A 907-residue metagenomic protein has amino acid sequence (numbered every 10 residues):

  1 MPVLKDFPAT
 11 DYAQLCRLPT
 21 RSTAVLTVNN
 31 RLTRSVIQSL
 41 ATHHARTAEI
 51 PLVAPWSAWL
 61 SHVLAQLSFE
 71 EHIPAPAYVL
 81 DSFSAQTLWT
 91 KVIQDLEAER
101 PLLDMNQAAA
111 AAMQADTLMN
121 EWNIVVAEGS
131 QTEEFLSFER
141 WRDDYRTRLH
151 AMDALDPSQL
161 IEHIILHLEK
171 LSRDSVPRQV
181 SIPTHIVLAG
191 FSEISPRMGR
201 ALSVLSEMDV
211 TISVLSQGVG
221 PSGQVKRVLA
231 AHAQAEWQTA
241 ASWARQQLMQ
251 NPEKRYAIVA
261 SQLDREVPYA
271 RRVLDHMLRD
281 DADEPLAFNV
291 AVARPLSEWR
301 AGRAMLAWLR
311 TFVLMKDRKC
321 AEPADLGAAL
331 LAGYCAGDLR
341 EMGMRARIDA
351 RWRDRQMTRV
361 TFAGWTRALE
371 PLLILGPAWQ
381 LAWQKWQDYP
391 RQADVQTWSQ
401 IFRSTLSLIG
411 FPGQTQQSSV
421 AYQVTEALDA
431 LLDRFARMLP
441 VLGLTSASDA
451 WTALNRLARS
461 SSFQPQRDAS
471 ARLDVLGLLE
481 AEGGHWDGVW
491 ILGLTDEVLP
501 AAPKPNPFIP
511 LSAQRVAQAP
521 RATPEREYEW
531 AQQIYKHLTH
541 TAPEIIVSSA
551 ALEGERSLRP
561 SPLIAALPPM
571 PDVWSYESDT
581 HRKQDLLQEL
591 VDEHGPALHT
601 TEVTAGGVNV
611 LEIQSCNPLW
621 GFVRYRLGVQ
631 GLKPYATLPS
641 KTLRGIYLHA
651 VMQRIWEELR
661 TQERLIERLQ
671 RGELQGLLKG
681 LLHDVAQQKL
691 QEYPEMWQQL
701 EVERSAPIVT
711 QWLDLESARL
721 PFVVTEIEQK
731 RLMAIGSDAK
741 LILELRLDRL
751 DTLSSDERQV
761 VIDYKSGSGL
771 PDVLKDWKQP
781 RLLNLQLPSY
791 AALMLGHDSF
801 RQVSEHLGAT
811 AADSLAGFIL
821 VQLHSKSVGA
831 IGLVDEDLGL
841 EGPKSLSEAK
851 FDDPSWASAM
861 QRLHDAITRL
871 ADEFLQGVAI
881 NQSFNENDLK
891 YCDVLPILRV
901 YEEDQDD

Functional and structural regions predicted by a protein language model:
M1-Q662, E667, R671-K679, H683-Q688 (+3 more regions): Polyanion-engaging groove/track-forming segments
G410-Q414, S419, E555, V591-D907: RecB-family 4Fe-4S metal-dependent nuclease core
